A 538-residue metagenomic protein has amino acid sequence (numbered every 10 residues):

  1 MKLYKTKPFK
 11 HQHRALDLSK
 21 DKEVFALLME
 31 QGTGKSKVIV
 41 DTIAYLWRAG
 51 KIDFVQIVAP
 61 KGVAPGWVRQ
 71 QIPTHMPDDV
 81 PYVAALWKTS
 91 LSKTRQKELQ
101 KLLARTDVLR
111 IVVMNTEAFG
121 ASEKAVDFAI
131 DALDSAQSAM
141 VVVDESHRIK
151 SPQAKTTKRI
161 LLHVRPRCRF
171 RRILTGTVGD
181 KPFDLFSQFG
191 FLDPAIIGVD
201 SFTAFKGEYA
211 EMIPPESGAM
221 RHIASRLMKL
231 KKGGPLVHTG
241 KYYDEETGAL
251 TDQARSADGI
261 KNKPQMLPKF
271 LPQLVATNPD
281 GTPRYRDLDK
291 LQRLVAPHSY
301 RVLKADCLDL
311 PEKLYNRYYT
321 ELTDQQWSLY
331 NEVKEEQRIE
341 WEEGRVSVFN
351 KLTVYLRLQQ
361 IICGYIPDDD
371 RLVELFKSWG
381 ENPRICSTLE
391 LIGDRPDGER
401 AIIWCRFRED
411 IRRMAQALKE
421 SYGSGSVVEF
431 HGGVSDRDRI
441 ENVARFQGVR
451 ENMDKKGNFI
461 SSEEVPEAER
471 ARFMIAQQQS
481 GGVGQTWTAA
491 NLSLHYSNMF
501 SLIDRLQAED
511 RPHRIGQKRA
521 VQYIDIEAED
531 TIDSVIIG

Functional and structural regions predicted by a protein language model:
M1, K20-D21, G32-G34, V38-R48 (+4 more regions): Conserved Helicase C-terminal RecA-like lobe
M1-L28: Conserved pre-motif I regulatory segment
V38, D53-T74, P182-D184, R406-R408: Conserved Walker A/P-loop ATP-binding site and its immediately adjacent core in helicase/helicase-like ATPase domains
I52-F54, T74, V83-A84, A139-M140 (+2 more regions): Conserved P-loop NTPase motor "coupling/switch" region that bridges the ATPase
V63-K93, L192-A195: Conserved helix-turn-beta segment of the N-terminal RecA-like "Helicase ATP-binding" lobe in SF1/SF2 helicases
T94-V108, E117-Q137: Conserved helix/coil segment N-terminal to the catalytic DExD/H
D144-E145: Walker B catalytic acidic pair
R169-T203, C307-K334, R472, A476-G538: SF2 helicase/translocase ATPase core recognition
